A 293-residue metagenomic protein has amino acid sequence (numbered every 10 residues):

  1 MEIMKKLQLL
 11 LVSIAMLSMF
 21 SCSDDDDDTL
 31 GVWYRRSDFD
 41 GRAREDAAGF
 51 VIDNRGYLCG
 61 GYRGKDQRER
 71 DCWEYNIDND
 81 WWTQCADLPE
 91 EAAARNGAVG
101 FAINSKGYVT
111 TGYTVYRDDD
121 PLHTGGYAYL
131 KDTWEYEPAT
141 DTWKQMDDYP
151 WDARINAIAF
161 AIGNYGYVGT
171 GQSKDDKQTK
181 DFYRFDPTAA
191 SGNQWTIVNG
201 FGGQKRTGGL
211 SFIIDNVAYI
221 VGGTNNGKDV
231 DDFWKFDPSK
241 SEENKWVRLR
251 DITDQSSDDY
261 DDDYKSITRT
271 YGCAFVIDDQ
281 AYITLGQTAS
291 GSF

Functional and structural regions predicted by a protein language model:
M1-F20: Sec-dependent bacterial lipoprotein signal peptides
C22-F293: Kelch-like beta-propeller repeat domains
